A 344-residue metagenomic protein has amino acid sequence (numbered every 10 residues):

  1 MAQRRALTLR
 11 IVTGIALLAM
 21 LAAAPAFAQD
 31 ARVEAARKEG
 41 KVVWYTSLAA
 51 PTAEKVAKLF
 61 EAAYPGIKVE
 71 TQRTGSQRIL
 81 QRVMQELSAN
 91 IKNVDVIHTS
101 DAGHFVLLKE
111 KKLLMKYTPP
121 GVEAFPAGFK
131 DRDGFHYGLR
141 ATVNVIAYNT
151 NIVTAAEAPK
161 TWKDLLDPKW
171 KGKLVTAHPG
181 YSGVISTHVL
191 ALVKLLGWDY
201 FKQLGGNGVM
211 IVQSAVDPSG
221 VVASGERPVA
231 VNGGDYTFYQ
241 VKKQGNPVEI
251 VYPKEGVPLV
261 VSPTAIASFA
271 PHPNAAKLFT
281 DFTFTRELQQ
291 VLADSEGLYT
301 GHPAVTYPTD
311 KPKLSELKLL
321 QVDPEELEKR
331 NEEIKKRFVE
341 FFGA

Functional and structural regions predicted by a protein language model:
F27-V43, E61-A62, D167-G172: Immediate post-signal peptide segment of exported/extracytoplasmic ligand-binding proteins
T46-A57, V69-L87, K92-E226: Extracytoplasmic ligand-binding site segments that recognize negatively charged/polar headgroups
G103-L107, P228-P247, E296: A ligand-binding cleft/hinge motif common to bilobed small-molecule-binding domains
L114-G121, G134-Y137, K163, K242-P258 (+1 more regions): Short beta-strand->loop
A127, T142, K202-G205, I211-V212 (+3 more regions): Periplasmic-binding protein-like
A147-I152, V189-L190, V260-H272, V291-L292: A bilobed periplasmic-binding-protein/Venus flytrap-type ligand-binding module shared by bacterial periplasmic
W170-G180, T283-Y307: Periplasmic-binding protein-like
L288, P308-A344: Extracellular/periplasmic bilobal clamshell ligand-binding domains
